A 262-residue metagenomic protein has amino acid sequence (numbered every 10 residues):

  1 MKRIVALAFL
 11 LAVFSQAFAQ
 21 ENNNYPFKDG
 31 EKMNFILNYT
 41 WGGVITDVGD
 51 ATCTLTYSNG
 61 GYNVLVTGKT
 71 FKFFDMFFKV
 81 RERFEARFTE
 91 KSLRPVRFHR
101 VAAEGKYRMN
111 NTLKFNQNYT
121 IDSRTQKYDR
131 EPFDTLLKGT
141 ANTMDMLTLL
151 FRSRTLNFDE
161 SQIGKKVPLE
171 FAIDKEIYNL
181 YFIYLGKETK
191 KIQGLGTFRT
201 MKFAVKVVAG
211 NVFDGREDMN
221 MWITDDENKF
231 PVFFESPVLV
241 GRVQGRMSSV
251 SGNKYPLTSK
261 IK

Functional and structural regions predicted by a protein language model:
I4-V13: Sec-dependent N-terminal signal peptides
A6, K79, Y128, G139 (+1 more regions): Generic secretory/membrane-interface signal
F14-A19: Sec/Tat signal peptide C-region and signal peptidase I cleavage site
Q20-N116, F158-K262: Acidic, serine/threonine-rich low-complexity disordered tracts
N111-L156: Hydrophobic, well-structured mid-protein blocks that either form specific transmembrane helices
